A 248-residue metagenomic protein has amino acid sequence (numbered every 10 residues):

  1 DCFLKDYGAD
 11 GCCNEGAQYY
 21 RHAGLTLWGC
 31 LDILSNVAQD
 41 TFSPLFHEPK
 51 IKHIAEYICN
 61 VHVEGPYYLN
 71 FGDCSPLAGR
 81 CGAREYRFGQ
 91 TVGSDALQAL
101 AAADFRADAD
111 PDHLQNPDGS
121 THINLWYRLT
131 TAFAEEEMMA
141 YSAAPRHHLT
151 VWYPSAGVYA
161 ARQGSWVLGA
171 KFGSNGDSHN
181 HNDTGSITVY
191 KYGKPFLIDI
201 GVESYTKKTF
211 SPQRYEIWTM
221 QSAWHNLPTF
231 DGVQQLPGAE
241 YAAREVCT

Functional and structural regions predicted by a protein language model:
D1-C13, P117-G119, E240-T248: Contiguous N-terminal and early-domain "leader" segments and peripheral loops that mark the onset or edge of a domain
D1-Q18, A134-A144: Active-site lining segments of carbohydrate-active enzymes
G8, E64-P66, A223: Residue-level signal for pocket-adjacent positions within structured domains
G8-N14, A38-S43, G176-D177, K207 (+1 more regions): Short helix/strand-bridging catalytic loops that position acidic/His residues to coordinate divalent metals and engage
A9, E15, F71-D73, F230: Generic structural "secondary-structure junction" signal
H22-F196: Carbohydrate-active enzyme catalytic cores, enriched for enzymes that act on polyanionic acidic polysaccharides
N182-T248: Active-site rim segments in enzyme catalytic domains, especially the processed small/beta chain of N-terminal
